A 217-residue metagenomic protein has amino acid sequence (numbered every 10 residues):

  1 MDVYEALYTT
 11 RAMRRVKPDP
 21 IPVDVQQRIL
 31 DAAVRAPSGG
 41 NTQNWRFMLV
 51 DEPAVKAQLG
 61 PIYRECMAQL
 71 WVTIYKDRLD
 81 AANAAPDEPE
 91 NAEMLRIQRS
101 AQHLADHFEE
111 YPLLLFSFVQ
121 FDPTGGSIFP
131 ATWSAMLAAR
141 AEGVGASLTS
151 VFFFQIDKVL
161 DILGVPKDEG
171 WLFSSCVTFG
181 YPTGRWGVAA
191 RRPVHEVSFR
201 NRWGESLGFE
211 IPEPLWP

Functional and structural regions predicted by a protein language model:
M1-P20, D24-A32, A36, N41: N-terminal targeting/leader regions
A6-T9, M13, F173-P217: C-terminal helix-cap and adjacent tail motif
R15-V16, R46, G145-S150: Short catalytic-loop micro-motif centered on adjacent basic/acidic residues
I29-V34, L113-L163: Small-aliphatic-rich amphipathic alpha-helix that forms the alpha element of a beta-alpha
G39-T42, D106-E109, V165-G170, A190-R191: Solvent-exposed alpha-helices and their adjacent loops that cap or buttress functional pockets in soluble metabolic
Q43, L49-G126: Glycine/small-residue-rich phosphate/adenosyl-binding loop
A68-N83, L163-A190: A glycine-rich helix N-cap at a beta->alpha junction
E110-L113, V144, E169-F173: Short coil/turn connectors at secondary-structure junctions
